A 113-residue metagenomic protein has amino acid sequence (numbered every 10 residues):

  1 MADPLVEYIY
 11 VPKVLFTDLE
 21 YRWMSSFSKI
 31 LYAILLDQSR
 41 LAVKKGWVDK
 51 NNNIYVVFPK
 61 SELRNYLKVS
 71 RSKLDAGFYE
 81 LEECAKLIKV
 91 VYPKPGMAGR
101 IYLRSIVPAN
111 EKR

Functional and structural regions predicted by a protein language model:
M1-A2, E82-K86, R113: Generic structural signal for short, solvent-exposed loop/turn connectors between secondary structure elements
M1-S61: Short recognition helix of helix-turn-helix/winged-helix DNA-binding domains
V14, A33, V91, A109-N110: Compositionally biased, intrinsically disordered low-complexity segments
S39-L103: Winged helix-turn-helix DNA-binding recognition segment
S105-R113: Short, amphipathic alpha-helical interaction segments positioned at domain boundaries
